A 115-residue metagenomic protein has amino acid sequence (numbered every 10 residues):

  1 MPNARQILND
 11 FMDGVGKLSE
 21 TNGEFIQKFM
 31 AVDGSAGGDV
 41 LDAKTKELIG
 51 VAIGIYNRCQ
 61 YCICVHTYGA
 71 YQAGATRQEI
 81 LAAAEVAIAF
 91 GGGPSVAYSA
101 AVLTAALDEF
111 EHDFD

Functional and structural regions predicted by a protein language model:
M1-E47, Y98-D115: Acidic, glycine/proline-rich low-complexity segments that act as flexible tails and inter-domain linkers
D33, G50, T67-Y71, A84-E85: Amphipathic alpha-helical segments within well-ordered protein domains
D42-A43, Q60, R77, V96-A97: Alpha-helix N-cap/helix-initiation sites
K46-G54, A83-I88: Alpha-helical scaffold segments that form or flank carboxylate-/histidine-based iron centers
I49, I53-V65: Short, thiol/selenol-centered motifs that function as redox-active sites or metal-ligating centers
V65-I80, L103-A106: Iron-sulfur (Fe-S) cluster-binding segments and ferredoxin-like electron-carrier domains, especially [2Fe-2S]
L81-E109: C-terminal structural segments of small proteins and small subunits
